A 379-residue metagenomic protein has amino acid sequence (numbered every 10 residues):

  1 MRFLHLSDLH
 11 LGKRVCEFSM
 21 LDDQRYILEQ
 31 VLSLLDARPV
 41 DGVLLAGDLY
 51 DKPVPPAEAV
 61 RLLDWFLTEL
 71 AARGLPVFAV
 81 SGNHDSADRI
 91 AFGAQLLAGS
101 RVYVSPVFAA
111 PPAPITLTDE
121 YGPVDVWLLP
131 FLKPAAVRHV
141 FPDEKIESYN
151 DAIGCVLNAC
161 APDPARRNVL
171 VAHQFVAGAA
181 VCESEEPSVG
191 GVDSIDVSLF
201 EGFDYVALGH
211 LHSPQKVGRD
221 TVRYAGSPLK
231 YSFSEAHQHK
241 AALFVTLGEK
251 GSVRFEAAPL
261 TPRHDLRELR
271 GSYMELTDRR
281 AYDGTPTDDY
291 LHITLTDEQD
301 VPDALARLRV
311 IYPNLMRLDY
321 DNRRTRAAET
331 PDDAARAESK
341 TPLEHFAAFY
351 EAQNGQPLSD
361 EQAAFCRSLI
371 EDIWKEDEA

Functional and structural regions predicted by a protein language model:
M1-T68, A72, E361-D372, E376: N-terminal active-site segment of His-dependent metallophosphoesterases
L4, L44, F78, S105 (+5 more regions): Hydrophobic/aromatic beta-strand patches that form the interior of the parallel beta-sheet core in alpha/beta enzyme
D8, L28, V43, D48 (+8 more regions): Divalent metal-coordination and catalytic microenvironments
A37, G42, L247-A379: Accessory, non-catalytic peripheral segments of nucleic-acid enzymes
P55, H84-G218: His/Asp/Glu-rich metal-coordinating catalytic cores of metallo-dependent phosphodiesterases/hydrolases acting on
A72-V77, R166: A short helix->loop->beta-strand "cap" motif at the edges of active sites that frequently abuts
P114-T116, F244-T246, T294: Short, well-ordered beta-strand micro-motif
V197-S198, D204-P262: A conserved active-site cap/scaffold subdomain adjacent to cofactor or substrate pockets
